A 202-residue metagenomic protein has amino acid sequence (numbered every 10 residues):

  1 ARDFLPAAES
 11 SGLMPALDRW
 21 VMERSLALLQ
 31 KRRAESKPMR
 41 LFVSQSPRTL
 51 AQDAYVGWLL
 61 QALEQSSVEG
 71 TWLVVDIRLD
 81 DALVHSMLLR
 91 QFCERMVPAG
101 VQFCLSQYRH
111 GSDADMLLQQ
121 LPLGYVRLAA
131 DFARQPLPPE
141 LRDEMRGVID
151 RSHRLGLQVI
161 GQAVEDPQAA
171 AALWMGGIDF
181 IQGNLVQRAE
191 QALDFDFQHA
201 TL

Functional and structural regions predicted by a protein language model:
A1, L89-F92, A114-D115: Short beta-alpha junctions and helix-cap segments that line functional grooves
F4: Conserved, function-defining core regions and hallmark residues within catalytic/recognition domains
A7-A8, V21-L28, L59, F92 (+2 more regions): Structural preference for long, well-ordered alpha-helical segments in enzyme cores
A8-L13, F132-P136: A short, internal acetyl-CoA/4′-phosphopantetheine-binding micro-motif in the GNAT/acyltransferase core
L13-L88, A163: Catalytic core of bacterial c-di-GMP phosphodiesterases, primarily the EAL and HD-GYP domains, capturing alpha-helical
S46-A51, W72-H85, A99-L202: EAL-family c-di-GMP phosphodiesterase catalytic domain
G57-Q61, L88-Q91, P139-R146: Charged helix-capping and loop-helix junction motifs
